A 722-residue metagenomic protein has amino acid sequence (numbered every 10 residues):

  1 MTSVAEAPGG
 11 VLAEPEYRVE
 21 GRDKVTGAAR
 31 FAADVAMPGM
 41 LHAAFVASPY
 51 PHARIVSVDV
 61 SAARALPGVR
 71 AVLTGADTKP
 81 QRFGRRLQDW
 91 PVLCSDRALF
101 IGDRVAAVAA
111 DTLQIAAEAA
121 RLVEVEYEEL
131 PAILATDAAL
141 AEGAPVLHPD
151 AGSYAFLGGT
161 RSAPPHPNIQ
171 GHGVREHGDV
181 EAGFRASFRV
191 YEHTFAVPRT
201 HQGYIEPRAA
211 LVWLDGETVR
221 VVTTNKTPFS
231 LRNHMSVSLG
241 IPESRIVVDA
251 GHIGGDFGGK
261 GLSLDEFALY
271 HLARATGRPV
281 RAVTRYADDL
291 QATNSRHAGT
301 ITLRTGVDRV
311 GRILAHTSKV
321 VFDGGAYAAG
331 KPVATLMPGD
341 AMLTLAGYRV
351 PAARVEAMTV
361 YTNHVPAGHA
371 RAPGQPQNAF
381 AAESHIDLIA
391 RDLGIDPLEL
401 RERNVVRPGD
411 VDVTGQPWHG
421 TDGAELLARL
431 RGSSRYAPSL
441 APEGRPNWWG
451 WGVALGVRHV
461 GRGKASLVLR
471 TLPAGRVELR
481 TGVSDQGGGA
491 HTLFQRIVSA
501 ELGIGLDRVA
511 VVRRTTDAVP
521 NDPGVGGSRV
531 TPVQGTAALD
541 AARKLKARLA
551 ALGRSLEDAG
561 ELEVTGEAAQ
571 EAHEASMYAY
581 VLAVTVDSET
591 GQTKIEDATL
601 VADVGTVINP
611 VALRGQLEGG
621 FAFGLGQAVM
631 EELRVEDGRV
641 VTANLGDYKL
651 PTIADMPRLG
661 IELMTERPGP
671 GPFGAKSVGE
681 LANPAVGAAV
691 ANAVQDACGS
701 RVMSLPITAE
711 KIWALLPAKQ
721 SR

Functional and structural regions predicted by a protein language model:
M1-A163, H193: Flexible, low-hydrophobicity surface segments
E14, E20-T26, Y154, G159-A210 (+3 more regions): Glycine-rich loop/linker segments at domain edges
A65-L66, G75-T78, G240-R245, R274-V280 (+5 more regions): C-terminal catalytic domains of large/alpha subunits in multi-subunit enzymes
R82-R86, A119-L122, R232-H234, F257-S263 (+10 more regions): Short acidic, glycine/serine/threonine-rich loops at helix termini
S95, E206-L211, T300, G463-V468 (+2 more regions): Short glycine-rich loop/turn motifs
S95-R97, P242-R245, D249-A250, R274-R285 (+1 more regions): Conserved catalytic cysteine-centered active-site region of acyl-thioester-dependent Claisen-condensing enzymes
D111, R278-G325, T536-S555: Phosphate/diphosphate-binding loops
D256-G277, R281, H491-I497: Thiamine diphosphate
